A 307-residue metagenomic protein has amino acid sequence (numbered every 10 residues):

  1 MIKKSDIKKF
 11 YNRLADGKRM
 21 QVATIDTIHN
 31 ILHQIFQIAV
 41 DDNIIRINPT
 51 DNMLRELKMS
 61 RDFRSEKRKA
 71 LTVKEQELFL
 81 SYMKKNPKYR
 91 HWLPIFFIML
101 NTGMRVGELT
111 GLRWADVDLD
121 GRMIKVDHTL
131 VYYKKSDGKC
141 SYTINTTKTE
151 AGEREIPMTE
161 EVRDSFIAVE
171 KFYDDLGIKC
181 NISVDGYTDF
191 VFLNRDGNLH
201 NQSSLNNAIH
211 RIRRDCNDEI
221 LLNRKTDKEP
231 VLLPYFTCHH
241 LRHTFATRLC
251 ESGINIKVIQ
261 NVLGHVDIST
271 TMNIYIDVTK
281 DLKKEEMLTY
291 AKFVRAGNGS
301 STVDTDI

Functional and structural regions predicted by a protein language model:
M1-D42, P87-R90, L199-L205, Y235-T237: N-terminal core-binding DNA-recognition domain of tyrosine site-specific recombinases/integrases
A15, V40, M99-L100, C250: Alpha-helix C-terminal capping/helix-coil junction sites
K18, V22, S81-R90, I156 (+5 more regions): Short, basic (Lys/Arg/His-rich) helix/loop patches that form interaction surfaces in the mid-to-C-terminal regions
V22, D26-N30, D41, I45-I47 (+5 more regions): Basic, Lys/Arg- and aromatic-enriched nucleic-acid-binding interface segment
N52-R55, E75, L112-D175, C180-Y187: Conserved tyrosine-mediated DNA breakage-rejoining catalytic core shared by Y-recombinases
D62, L130-Y132, L263-L288: Catalytic-site neighborhood detector that most strongly recognizes the C-terminal catalytic loop/helix of tyrosine
D116-M123, I254-I274: Short, polar N-cap/turn motifs at the start of nucleic acid-interacting alpha helices
G121, Y132-E153, E160-V162, D196 (+2 more regions): C-terminal secondary-structure termini that scaffold catalytic or DNA-interacting sites
